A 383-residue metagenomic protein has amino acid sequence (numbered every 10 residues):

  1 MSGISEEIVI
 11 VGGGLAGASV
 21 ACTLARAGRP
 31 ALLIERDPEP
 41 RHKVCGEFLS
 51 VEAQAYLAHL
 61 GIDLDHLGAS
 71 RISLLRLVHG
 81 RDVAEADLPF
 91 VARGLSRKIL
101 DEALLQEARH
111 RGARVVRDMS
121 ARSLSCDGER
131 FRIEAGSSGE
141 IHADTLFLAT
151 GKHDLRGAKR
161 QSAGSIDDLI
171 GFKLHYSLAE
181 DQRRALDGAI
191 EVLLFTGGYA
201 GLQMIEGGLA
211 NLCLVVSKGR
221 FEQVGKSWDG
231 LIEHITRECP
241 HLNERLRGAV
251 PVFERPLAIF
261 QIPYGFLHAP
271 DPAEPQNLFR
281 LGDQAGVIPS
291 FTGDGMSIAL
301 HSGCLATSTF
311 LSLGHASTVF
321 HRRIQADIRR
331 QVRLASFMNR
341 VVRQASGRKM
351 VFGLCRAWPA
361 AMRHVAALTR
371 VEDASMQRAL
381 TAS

Functional and structural regions predicted by a protein language model:
S2-A16: Beta1/beta-strand and adjacent pyrophosphate-binding region of the FAD-binding site in flavoprotein oxidoreductases
V11, C22-C45: Glycine-rich FAD pyrophosphate-binding loop
V11, L148-A149, R280: Redox-cofactor binding/interface segments in oxidoreductases and associated redox assembly factors
G14-L15, E39-P40, K152, S297: Residue-level detector of alpha-helix initiation sites
A53-L105: A conserved beta-strand/loop capping segment in the N-terminal third of enzymes that catalyze redox or closely related
E107-R245: Predominantly flavin-linked oxidoreductase catalytic cores and closely associated redox partners
E222-I298, S302-T309: FAD/FMN-dependent oxidoreductases across multiple families
S308-S383: C-terminal helical "tail/cap" subdomain of flavin- and related membrane-associated enzymes
